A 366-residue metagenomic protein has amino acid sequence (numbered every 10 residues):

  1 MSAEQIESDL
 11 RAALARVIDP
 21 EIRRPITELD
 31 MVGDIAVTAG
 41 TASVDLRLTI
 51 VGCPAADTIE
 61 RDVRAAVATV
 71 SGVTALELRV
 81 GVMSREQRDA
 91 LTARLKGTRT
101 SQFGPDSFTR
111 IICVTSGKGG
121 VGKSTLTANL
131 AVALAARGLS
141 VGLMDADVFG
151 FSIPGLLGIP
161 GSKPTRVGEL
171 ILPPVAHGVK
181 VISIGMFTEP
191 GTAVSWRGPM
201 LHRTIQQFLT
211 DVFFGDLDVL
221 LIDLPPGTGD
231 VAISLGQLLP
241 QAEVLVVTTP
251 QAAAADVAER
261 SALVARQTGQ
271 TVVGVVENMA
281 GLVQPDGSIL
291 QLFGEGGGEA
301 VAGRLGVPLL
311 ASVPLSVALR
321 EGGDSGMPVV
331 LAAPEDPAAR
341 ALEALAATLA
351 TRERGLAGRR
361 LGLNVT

Functional and structural regions predicted by a protein language model:
M1-G33: N-proximal, solvent-exposed amphipathic alpha-helical segments enriched in charged/polar residues
P20-R47, V313: Short edge beta-strands and adjacent turn/loop segments
E28-M31, T38, T49-G52, A56-S116 (+1 more regions): Extreme N-terminal, non-catalytic leader segments that precede Walker-type/kinase nucleotide-binding cores
P54, F187-M200, V246-A253: Flexible beta-alpha connector loops of hexameric P-loop NTPases
V63, R203, D211-F214, D218-S325: Conserved catalytic-core segment of NTP-binding enzymes
R110-D147, A262, V275: Walker A/P-loop phosphate-binding motif and the immediately C-terminal alpha-helix
L134-W196, H202-L209, E299: Phosphate-binding loop that captures ATP/GTP phosphates
S325-D336: C-terminal boundary of histidine-terminating zinc-finger modules
